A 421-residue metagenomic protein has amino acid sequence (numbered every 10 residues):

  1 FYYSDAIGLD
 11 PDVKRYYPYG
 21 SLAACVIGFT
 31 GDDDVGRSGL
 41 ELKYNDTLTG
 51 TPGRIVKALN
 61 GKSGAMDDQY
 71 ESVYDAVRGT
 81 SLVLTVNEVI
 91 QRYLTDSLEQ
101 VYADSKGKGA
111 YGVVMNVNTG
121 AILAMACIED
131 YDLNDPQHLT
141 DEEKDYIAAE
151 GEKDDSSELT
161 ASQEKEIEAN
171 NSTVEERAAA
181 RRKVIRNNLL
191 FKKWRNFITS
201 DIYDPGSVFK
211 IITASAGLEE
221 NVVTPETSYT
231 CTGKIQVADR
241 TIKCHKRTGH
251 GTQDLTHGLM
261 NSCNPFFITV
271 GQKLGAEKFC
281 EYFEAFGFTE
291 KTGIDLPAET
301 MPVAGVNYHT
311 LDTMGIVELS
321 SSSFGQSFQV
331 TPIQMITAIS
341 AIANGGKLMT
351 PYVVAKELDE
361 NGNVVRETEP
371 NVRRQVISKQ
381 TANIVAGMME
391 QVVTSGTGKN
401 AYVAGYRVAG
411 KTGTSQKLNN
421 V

Functional and structural regions predicted by a protein language model:
F1-G79: Small/polar-residue-rich segments within soluble enzyme cores
S4, G107-A110, T224-E226, K291: Short secondary-structure junction motifs
P11-V13, T30, V86-I90, L98 (+1 more regions): A mature extracytoplasmic/lumenal domain signature
L42, R92-D96, G387: Solvent-exposed alpha-helical segments within well-ordered globular domains of core cellular machineries
N60-V73, N118-V208, I212-V421: Beta-lactam-recognizing serine transpeptidase/beta-lactamase-like catalytic domain environment
D67-A110: Conserved, well-ordered alpha-helix/loop/beta-strand core segments that scaffold catalytic motifs
G112-V117: Short hydrophobic alpha-helical segments used for membrane anchoring or interfacial signaling
